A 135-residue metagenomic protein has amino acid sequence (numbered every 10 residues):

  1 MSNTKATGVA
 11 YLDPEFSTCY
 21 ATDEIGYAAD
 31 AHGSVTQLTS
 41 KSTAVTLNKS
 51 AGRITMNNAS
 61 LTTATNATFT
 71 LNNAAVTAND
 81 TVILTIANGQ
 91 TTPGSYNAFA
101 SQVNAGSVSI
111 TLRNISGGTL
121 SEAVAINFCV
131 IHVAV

Functional and structural regions predicted by a protein language model:
S2-V76, Q102-V135: Extracellular receptor-binding modules and their adjoining Ser/Thr/Gly/Asp/Asn-rich linkers
N66, P93-G94: Short, solvent-exposed polar/charged micro-motifs at secondary-structure junctions
D80-T91: Terminal beta-strand-rich extracellular "head" domains that mediate receptor/glycan or other ligand binding
S95-V103: Glycan-recognition/cleft segments
